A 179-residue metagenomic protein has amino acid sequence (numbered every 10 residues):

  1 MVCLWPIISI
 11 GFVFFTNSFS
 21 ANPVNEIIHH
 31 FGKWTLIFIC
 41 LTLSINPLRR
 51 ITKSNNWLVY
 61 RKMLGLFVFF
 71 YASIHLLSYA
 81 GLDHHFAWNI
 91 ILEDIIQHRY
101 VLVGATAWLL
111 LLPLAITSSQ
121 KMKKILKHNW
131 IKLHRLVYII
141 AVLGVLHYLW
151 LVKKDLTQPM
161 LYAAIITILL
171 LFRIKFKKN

Functional and structural regions predicted by a protein language model:
M1-N179: Membrane-embedded alpha-helical bundles that constitute the cytochrome b-like, heme-associated redox core of multi-pass
